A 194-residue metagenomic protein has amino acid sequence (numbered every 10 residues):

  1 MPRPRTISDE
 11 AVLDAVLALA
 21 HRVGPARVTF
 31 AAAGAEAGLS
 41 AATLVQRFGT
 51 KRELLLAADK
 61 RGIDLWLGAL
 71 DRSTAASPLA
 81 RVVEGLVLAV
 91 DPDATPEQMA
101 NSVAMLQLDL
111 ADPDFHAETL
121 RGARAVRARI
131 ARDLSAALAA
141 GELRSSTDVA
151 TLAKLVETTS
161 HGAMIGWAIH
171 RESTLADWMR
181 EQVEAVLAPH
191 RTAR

Functional and structural regions predicted by a protein language model:
M1-I7, I169, R194: N-terminal intrinsically disordered/low-complexity leader segments
A11, A15-E53, A57: Helix-turn-helix
A57, G68-A100, V149-V156: Hydrophobic alpha-helical connector segments
K60-W66: Short, basic, alpha-helical segments at the C-terminal edge of helix-turn-helix-like DNA-binding modules
A80-L88, R127-A128, R132-A136, T159 (+1 more regions): C-terminal peripheral helix-coil segments that are non-catalytic and often amphipathic
L86-D93, A100-A111, Q182-V186: Helix-loop "lid/cap" segments that line or gate small-molecule binding pockets
T95-V103, P113-A140, T151-K154: Amphipathic alpha-helical packing segments from all-alpha helical-bundle domains
A100, T147-G166, W178-V186: Hydrophobic alpha-helical segments that form the core of small-molecule binding pockets and/or dimer interfaces
